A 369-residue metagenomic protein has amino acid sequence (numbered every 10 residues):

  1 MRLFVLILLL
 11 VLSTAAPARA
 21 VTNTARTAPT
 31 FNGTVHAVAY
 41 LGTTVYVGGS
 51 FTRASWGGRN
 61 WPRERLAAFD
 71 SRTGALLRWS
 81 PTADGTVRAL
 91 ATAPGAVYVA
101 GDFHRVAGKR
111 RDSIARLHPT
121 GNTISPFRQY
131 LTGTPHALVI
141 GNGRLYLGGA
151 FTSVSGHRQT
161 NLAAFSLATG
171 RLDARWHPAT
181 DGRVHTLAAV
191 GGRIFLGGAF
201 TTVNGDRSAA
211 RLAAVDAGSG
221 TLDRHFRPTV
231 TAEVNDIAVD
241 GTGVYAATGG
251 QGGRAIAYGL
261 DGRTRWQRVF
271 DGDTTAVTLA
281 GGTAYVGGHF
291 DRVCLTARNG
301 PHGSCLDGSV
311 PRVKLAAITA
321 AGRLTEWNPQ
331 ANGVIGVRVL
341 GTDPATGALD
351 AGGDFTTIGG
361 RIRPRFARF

Functional and structural regions predicted by a protein language model:
L3-F4, V11-S13, P17-F369: Extracytoplasmic surface signature
